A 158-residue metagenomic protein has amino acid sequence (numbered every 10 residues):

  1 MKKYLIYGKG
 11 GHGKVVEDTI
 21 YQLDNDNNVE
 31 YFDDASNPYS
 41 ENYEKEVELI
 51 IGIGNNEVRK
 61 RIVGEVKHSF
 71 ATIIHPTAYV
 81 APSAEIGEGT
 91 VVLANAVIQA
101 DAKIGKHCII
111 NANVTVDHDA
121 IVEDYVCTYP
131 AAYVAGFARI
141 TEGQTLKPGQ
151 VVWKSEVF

Functional and structural regions predicted by a protein language model:
M1-Y43: Hydrophobic, well-ordered beta-alpha structural blocks that scaffold small-molecule cofactor pockets
G8, I50-G54, A100: Small/polar loops that bind or transfer phosphate-bearing groups
E17, D34-A81: Phosphate-bearing ligand-interacting subdomains that bind or position ATP/ADP/UDP/GDP/NAD(P) or nucleotide-linked
T19-Q22, G64-V66, G87, G105: Short, glycine/charged-enriched secondary-structure capping and boundary segments
Q22-L23, V66-H68, C108, V126-T128: Glycine-rich, phosphate-binding/catalytic loops in enzymes
D26-N28, E46, K67, F137 (+1 more regions): A generic structural signal for alpha->beta connector loops
V29-E30, E48, H107: Structural motif
I73-F158: Structural signal for interior beta-strand "rungs" in well-ordered beta-sheet cores of soluble enzyme domains
